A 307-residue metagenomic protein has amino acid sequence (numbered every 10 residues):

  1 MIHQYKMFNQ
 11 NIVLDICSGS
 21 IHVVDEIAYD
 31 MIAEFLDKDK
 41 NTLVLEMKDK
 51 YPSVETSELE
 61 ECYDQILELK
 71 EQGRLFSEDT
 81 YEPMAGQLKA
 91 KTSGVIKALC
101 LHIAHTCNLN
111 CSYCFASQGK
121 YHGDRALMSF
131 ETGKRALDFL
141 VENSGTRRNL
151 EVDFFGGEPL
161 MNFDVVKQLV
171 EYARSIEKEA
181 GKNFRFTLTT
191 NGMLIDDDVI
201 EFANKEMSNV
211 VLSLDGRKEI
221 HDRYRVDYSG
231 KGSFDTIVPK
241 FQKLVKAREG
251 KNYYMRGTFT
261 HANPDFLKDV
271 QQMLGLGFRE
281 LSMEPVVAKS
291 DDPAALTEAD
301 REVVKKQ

Functional and structural regions predicted by a protein language model:
M1-F35: Acidic, low-complexity/disordered tracts enriched in E/D and polar residues
K38-Y51: Short acidic, hydrophobic short linear motifs in intrinsically disordered regions
V54-L69, R74-E201, E206: Conserved alpha-helical substructure of the radical SAM core
E58, D292-Q307: A C-terminal junction/extension of Radical SAM enzymes
L109-Y113, K218-D222, S290-A294: Short acidic/His/Gly/Ser-rich catalytic and metal-binding motifs that mark active-site loops of diverse hydrolases
A116-G119, V287-D291: A short small-residue
L127-T132, R225-S233, A299-K306: Alpha-helix N-cap and loop-to-helix initiation/capping positions
G133, L137-D153, N162-A288: Radical SAM/AdoMet-radical enzyme domain recognition
